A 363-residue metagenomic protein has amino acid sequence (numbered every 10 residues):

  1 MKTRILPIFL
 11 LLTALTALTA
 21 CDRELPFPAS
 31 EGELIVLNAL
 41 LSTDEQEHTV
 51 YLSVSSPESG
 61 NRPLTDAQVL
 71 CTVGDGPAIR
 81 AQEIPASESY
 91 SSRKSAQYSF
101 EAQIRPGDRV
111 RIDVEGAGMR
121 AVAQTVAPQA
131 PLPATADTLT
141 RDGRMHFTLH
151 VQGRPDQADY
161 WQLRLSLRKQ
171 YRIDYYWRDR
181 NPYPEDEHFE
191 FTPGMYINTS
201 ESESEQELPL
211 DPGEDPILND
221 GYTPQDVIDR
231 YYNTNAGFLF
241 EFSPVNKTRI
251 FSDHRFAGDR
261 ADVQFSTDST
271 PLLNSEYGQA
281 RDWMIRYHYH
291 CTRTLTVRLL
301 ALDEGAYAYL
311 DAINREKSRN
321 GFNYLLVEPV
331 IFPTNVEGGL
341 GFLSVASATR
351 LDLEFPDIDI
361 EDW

Functional and structural regions predicted by a protein language model:
M1-I8: Bacterial N-terminal signal peptides that target proteins for export
L10-L15: Hydrophobic helical h-region of N-terminal Sec-dependent signal peptides in bacterial secretory/periplasmic proteins
A17-A20: C-terminal motif of bacterial Sec signal peptides marking the signal peptidase cleavage site
D22-W363: A sequence/structural signal for flexible, mid-protein segments enriched in small/helix-disrupting residues
